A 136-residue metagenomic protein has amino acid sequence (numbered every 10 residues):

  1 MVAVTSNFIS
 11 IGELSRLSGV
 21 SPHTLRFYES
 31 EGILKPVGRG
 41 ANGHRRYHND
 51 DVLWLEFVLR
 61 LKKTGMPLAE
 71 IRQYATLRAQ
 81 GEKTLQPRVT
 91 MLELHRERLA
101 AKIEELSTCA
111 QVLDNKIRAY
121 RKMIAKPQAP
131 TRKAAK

Functional and structural regions predicted by a protein language model:
M1-Q73: Basic helix-turn-helix/winged-helix DNA-binding cores and closely related short helical interaction motifs
M1-S6, Q80-K136: C-terminal regulatory/oligomerization modules of transcriptional regulators
S30-E31, H44, L55, L77 (+3 more regions): Generic secondary-structure boundary signal with a strong preference for alpha-helix termini
L59-K62, R78, H95: Alpha-helix boundary/capping residues
R72-E82: Short, charged, low-complexity amphipathic alpha-helix
